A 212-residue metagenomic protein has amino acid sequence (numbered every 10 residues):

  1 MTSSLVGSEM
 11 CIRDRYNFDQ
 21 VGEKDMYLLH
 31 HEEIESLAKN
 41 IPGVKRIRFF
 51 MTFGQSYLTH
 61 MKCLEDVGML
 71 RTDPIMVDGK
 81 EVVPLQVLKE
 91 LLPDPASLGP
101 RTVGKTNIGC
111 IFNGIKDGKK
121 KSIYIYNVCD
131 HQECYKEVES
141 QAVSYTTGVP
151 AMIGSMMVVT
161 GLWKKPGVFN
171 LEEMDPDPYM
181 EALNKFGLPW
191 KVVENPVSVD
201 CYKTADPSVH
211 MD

Functional and structural regions predicted by a protein language model:
M1-G7, I12: Single conserved hydrophobic/aromatic residue that forms the stacking wall/gate of nucleotide- or nucleobase-binding
T2-S3, V21, V138-E139: Short coil/turn segments at secondary-structure junctions
R15-Y16, M157: Short, flexible, solvent-exposed loop/turn segments with mixed acidic/basic and small polar residues
Y16-E23: Flexible glycine/proline-enriched surface loops and loop-helix/loop-strand junctions
G22, L29-R46: A conserved active-site cap/scaffold subdomain adjacent to cofactor or substrate pockets
E23-Y27, Q141-S144: Hydrophobic alpha-helical scaffolding
S36, Y57, L70-D212: C-terminal helical cap and adjacent loop that interface with cofactors, partners, or active-site loops
V44-T52, H60-G79: Oxyanion-binding "anion nests"
